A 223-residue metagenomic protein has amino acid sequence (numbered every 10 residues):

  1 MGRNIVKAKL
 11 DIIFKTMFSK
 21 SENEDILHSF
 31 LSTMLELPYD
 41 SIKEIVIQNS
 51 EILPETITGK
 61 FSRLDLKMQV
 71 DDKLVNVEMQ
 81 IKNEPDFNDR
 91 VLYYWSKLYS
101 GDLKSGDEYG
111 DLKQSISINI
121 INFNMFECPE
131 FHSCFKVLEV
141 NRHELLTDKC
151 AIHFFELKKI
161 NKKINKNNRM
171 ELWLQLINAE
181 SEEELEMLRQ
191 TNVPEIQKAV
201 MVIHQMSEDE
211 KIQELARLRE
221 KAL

Functional and structural regions predicted by a protein language model:
M1-L223: Elongated, amphipathic alpha-helical interaction scaffolds
